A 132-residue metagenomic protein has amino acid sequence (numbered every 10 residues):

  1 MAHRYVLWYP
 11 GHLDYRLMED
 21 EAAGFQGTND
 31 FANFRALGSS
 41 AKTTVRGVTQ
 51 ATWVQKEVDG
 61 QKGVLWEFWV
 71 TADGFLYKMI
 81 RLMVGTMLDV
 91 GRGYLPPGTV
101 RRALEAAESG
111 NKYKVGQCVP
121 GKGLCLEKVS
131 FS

Functional and structural regions predicted by a protein language model:
M1-S132: Structured-RNA-binding interfaces characteristic of tRNA pseudouridine synthases
